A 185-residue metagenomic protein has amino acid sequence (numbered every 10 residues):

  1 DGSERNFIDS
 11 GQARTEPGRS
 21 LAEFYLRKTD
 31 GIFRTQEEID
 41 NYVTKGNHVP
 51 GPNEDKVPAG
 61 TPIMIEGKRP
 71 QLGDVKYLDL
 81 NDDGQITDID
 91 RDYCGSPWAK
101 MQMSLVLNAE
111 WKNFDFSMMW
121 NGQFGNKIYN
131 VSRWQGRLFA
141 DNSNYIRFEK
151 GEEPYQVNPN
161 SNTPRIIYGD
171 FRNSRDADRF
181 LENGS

Functional and structural regions predicted by a protein language model:
D1, E110, N121-Q123: Outer-membrane beta-barrel pore domains and translocons
D1-G95, I128, N144-R147, E152-N173: Conserved small-residue
A99-M103, S185: Residues that define the transmembrane beta-barrel architecture of outer-membrane proteins
N113-M118: Repeated loop/turn-to-beta-strand initiation elements of outer-membrane beta-barrel proteins
S132-F139: An exposed acidic His-Trp-rich patch
N173-S185: Short, intrinsically disordered, charge-balanced linker/junction segments flanking boundaries in proteins
